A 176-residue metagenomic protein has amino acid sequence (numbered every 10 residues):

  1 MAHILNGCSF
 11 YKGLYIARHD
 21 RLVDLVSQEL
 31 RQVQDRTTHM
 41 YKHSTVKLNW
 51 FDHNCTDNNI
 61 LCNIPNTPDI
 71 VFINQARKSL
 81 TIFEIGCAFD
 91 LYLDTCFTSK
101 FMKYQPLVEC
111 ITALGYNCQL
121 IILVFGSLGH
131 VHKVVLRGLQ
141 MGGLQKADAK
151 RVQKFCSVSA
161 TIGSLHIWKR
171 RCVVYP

Functional and structural regions predicted by a protein language model:
M1-L30, L80: Short Cys/His-based metal-binding microdomains
I4, R18-L22, V26, F97-K103 (+2 more regions): Alpha-helical interaction elements in eukaryotic regulators
L30, F101-Y116: Metal-dependent nuclease catalytic cores in nucleic-acid-processing enzymes, especially RNase H-like/related
Q32-E84: Active-site metal-binding core of divalent-cation-utilizing nuclease and nuclease-like domains
T38-Y41, A113-Q119: Short helix-terminating capping/connector loops at secondary-structure junctions
T67, S79-S99, F125-S127: Short beta-strand-loop-alpha-helix junction that forms the active-site gateway of nucleic-acid-processing nucleases
C118-P176: Domain-level recognition of nuclease-like catalytic cores that cleave nucleotide substrates
